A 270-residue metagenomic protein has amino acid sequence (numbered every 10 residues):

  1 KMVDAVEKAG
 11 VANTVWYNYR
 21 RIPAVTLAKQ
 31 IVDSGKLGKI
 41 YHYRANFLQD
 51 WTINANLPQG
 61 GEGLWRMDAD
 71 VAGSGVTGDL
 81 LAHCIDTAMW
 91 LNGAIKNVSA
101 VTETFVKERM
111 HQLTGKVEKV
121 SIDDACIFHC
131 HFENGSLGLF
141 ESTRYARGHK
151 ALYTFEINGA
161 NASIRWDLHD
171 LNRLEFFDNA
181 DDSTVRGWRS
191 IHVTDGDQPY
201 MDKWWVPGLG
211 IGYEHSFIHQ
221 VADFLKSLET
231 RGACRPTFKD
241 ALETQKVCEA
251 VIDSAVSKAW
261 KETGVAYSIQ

Functional and structural regions predicted by a protein language model:
K1-A5, I218: Beta-loop-alpha module in the N-terminal Rossmann-like domain of NAD(P)-dependent dehydrogenases, especially those
M2, A28, A250-V251: Aromatic/hydrophobic pocket-lining residues that form π-stacking "cages" and hydrophobic walls in ligand
A9-V15, Y19-V120, L174, K258: Predominantly a Rossmann-like dinucleotide-binding segment in NAD(P)-dependent oxidoreductases
R20-R21, N46-W51, T102-K107, N134-S136 (+4 more regions): Glycine-rich beta-alpha junction loops
A82, E141-K150: Glycine-rich phosphate/pyrophosphate-binding beta-alpha loops
K107-K119, D123-F132, F155-E156, N161-R235 (+2 more regions): C-terminal glycine/acidic-rich active-site capping loop/insertion
V247-S257: Short arginine-rich
